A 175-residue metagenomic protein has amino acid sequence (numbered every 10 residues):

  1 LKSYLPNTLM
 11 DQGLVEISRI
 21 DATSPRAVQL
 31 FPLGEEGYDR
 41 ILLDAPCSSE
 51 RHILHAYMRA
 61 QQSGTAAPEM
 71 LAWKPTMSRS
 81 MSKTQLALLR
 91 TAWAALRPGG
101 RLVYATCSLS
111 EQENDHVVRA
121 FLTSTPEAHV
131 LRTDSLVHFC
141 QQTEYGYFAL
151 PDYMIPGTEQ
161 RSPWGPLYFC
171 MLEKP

Functional and structural regions predicted by a protein language model:
L1-E35: S-adenosyl-L-methionine
S3, A94, T123: Short, well-ordered alpha-helices that flank and scaffold nucleotide-derived cofactor binding pockets
Y4-L5, H55-R59, V117-R119: Short, glycine/charged-enriched secondary-structure capping and boundary segments
P6, M10-G13, P46, R51-L54: SF2 DExD/H RNA helicase N-terminal ATP-binding lobe
V28-L42, P46, K74, L86 (+1 more regions): C-terminal catalytic and target-recognition region of SAM-dependent MTase-like enzymes, primarily methyltransferases
C47, R51-P68: Short, flexible, mixed-charge acidic loops at enzyme active sites
Q61-A95: Glycine-rich S-adenosyl-L-methionine
